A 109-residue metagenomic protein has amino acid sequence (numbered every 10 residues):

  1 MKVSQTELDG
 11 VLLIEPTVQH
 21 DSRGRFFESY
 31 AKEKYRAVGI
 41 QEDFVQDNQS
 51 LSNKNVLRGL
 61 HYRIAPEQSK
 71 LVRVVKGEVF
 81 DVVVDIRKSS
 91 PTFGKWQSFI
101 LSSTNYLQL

Functional and structural regions predicted by a protein language model:
M1-S103: Non-catalytic, conserved peripheral segments adjacent to functional cores
S103-L109: Conserved SET/PR-domain catalytic core that frames the SAM/AdoMet-binding pocket
